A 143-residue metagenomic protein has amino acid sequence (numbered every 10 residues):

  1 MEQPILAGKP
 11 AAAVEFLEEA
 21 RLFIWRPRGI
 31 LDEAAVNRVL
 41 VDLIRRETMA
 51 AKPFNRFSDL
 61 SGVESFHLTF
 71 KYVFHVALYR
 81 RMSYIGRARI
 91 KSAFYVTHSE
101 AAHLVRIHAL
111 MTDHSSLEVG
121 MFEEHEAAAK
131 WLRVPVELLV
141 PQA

Functional and structural regions predicted by a protein language model:
M1-A143: Amphipathic, Lys/Arg-enriched alpha-helical "gate/interface" segment within cytosolic domains that mediates
